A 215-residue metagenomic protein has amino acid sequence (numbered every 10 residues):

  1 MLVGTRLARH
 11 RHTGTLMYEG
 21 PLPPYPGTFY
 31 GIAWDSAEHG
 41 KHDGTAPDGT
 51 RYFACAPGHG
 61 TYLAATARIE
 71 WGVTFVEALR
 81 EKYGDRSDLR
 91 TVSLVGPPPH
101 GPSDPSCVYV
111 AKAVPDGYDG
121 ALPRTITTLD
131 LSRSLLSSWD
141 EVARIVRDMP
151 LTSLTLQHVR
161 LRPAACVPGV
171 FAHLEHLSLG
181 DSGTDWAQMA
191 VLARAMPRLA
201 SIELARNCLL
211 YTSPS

Functional and structural regions predicted by a protein language model:
M1-D88: Ser/Thr/Pro-rich, acidic low-complexity intrinsically disordered regulatory segments
V76-C107: N-terminal segments that cap or nucleate solenoid repeat domains
D88-L89, L122-T127, R147-T152, V170-E175 (+1 more regions): Leucine-rich repeat
V92, L129-L131, T152-L156, L177-L179 (+1 more regions): Conserved hydrophobic beta-strand positions in leucine-rich repeat
P97, S134, V159, S182-T184 (+1 more regions): Conserved "Asn-ladder"/turn position within leucine-rich repeats
Y118-A121, D140-R144, A165-G169, A187-R194: Recurring C-terminal helix/loop segment of individual leucine-rich repeat
Y211-S215: Conserved small/polar residues in nucleotide/adenosyl-binding loops
